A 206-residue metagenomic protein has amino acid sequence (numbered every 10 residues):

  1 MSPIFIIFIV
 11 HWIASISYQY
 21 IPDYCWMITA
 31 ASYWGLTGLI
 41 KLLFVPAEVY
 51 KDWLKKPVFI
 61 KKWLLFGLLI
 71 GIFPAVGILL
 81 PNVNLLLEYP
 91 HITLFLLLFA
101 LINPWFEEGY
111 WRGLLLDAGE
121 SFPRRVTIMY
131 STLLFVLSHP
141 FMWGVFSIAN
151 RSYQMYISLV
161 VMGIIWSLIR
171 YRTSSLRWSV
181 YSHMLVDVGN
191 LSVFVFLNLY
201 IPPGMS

Functional and structural regions predicted by a protein language model:
M1-F44, L94: Alpha-helical transmembrane segments in multi-pass membrane proteins
M1-S15, Y33, L64-F73, I128-L134: Alpha-helical transmembrane segments
I7, L79-L86, S131-L137: Short, functional N-terminal and low-complexity linear motifs
A14-S15, T37-V45, P74-I78, I128 (+2 more regions): Structural signal for membrane-spanning alpha-helices in multi-pass inner-membrane proteins, emphasizing helix cores
Y18-W26, V45-F106, L116, S121 (+3 more regions): Juxtamembrane helix-loop-helix connectors linking adjacent transmembrane helices in multi-pass membrane enzymes
W26-M27, A31-L42, E48-V49, P74 (+5 more regions): Bulky hydrophobic/aromatic packing residues
I92-S206: Transmembrane helix-loop-helix hairpins at the membrane interface of multi-pass integral membrane proteins
